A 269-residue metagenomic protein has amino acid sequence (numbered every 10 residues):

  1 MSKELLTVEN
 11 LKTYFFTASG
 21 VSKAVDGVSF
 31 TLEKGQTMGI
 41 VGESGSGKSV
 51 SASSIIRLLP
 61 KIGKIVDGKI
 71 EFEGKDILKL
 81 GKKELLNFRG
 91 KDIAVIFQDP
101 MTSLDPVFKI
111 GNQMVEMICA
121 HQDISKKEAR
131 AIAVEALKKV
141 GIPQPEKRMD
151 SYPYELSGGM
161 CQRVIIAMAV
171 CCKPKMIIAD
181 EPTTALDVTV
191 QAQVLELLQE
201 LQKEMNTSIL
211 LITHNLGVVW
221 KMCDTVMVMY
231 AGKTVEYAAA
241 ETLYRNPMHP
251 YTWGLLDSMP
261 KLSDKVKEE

Functional and structural regions predicted by a protein language model:
E4, V21, P143-K147, A239-E269: Short catalytic/signature loops enriched in Gly
I65-D76: Conserved ABC transporter NBD signature motif
C171-K175: A short, proline-enriched helix->beta-strand linker immediately N-terminal to the Walker B motif in ABC-type P-loop
A192-M205: Helical segment within the ABC ATPase nucleotide-binding domain
V219-K221: A short, surface-exposed alpha-helical micro-motif characterized by mixed small hydrophobic and charged/polar residues
T225, Y237: Short, glycine/charged-rich "phosphate-handling" switch motifs in NTP-dependent and phosphotransfer domains
